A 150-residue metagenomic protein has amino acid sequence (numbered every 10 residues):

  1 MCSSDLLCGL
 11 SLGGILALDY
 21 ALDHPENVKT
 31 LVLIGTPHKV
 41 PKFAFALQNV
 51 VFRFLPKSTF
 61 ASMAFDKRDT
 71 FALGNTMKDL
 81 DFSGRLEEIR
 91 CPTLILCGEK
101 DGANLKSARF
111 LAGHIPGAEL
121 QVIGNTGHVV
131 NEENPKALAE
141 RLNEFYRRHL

Functional and structural regions predicted by a protein language model:
M1-S3: Short, small-residue-biased leader/transition segments that mark boundaries at the very start of proteins
G9-G14: Conserved alpha/beta-hydrolase "nucleophile elbow" surrounding the catalytic nucleophile
I15-D23, N27-S58: Flexible "cap/lid" loop of the alpha/beta hydrolase fold
S58-G84, K100: Hydrophobic, aromatic-rich cap/lid helix
E88-I89, I95-C97: Short beta-strand/loop motif that positions the catalytic acidic residue of the alpha/beta-hydrolase fold
G102-S107: Conserved alpha/beta-hydrolase "acid-adjacent" motif
A118, N125-L150: Catalytic active-site module of serine/aspartate enzymes centered on a nucleophile-bearing elbow/loop
